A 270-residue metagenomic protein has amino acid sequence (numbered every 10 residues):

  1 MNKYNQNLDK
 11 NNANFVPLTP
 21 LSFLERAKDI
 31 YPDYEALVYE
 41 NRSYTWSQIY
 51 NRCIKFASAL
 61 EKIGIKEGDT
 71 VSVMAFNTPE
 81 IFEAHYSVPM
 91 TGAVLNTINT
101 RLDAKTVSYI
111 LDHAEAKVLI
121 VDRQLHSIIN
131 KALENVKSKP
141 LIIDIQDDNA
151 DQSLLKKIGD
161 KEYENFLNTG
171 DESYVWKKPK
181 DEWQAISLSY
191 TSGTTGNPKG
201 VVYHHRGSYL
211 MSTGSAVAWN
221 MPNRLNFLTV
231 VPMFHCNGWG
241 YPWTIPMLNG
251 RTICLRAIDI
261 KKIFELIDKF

Functional and structural regions predicted by a protein language model:
M1-P17: Flexible, non-catalytic linker and terminal segments flanking ANL/adenylate-forming cores
N14-A36: A short N-terminal helical cap/helix-turn-helix that marks the beginning of AMP-binding/adenylate-forming
P32-E35, I143-D144, L155, D160-Y190 (+2 more regions): Conserved pre-ATP/AMP-binding loop-to-beta segment of ANL
D33-T78, F82-Y86, D103-S108, G159 (+1 more regions): Conserved AMP-binding/adenylate-forming core of the ANL superfamily
Y50-F56, N168-S173, S187, V201-P222 (+1 more regions): Conserved structural elements of the adenylate-forming
K62-I63, M90-N168: Structural core segment of the AMP-binding/adenylate-forming
D69-T70, F76-A104, D112-V118, A132 (+2 more regions): A short helix-loop-beta submotif of the ANL/AMP-binding
Y209-N226, F234-F270: Conserved AMP-binding/adenylation subdomain of ANL enzymes
